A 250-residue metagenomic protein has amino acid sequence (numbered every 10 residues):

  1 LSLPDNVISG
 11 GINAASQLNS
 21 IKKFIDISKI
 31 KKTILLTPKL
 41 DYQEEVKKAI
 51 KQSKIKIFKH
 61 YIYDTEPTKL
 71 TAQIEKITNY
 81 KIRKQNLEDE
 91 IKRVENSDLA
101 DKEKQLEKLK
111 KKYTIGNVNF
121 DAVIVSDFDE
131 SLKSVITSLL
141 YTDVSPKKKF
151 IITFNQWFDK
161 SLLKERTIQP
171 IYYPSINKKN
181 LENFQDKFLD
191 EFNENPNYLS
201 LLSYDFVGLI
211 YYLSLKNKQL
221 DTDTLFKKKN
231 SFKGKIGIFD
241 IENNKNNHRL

Functional and structural regions predicted by a protein language model:
L1-L250: Extracytosolic ligand-binding ectodomains
